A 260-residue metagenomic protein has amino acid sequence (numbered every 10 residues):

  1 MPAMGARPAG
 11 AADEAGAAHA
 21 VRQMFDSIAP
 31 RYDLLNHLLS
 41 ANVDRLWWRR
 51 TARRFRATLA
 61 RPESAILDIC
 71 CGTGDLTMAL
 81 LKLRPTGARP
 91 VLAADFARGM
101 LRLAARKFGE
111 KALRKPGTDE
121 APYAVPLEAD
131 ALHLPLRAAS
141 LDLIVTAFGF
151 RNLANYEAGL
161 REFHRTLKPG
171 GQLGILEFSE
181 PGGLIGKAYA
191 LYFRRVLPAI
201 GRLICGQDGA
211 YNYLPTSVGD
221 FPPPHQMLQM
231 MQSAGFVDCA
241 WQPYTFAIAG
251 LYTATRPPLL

Functional and structural regions predicted by a protein language model:
M1-D33, F193: N-terminal, positively charged/glycine-rich alpha-helical extensions of SAM-dependent methyltransferases
R31, A41-E63, A79: Conserved alpha-helix/loop element of class I SAM-dependent methyltransferases that forms part of the SAM/SAH-binding
Y32, I144-V145: Hydrophobic beta-strand segment of the Class I
A65-K115, D119-H133: Class I SAM-dependent methyltransferase SAM/SAH-binding core
L132-I144: A short acidic, Gly/Pro-enriched loop at the edge of an enzyme's catalytic core that lines a small-molecule cofactor
E157-Q172: A short glycine-rich, Lys/Arg-flanked "PGG" loop and its adjoining helix->strand segment in the class I
Q172-G201: Conserved class I S-adenosyl-L-methionine
V237-L260: Core SAM-dependent methyltransferase catalytic element
